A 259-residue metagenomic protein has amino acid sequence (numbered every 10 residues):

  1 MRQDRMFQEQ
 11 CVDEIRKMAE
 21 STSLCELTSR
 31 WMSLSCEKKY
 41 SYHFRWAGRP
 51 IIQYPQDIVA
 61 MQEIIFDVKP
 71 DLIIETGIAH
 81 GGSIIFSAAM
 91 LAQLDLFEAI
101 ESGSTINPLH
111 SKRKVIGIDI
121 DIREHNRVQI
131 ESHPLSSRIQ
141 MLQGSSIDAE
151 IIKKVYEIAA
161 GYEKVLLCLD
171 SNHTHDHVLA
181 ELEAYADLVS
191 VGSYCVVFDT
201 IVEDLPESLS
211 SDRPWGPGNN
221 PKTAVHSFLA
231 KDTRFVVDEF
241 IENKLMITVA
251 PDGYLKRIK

Functional and structural regions predicted by a protein language model:
M1-T28: N-terminal auxiliary segments of SAM/dcSAM-dependent transferases
E14, M18, R30, L34 (+2 more regions): Residues that form generic nucleotide/phosphate-binding pockets
K17, S21, L34-E37, D67 (+2 more regions): A structural signal for alpha-helix termini and helix-coil/disorder junctions
K17, S21-S23, E37, W46 (+2 more regions): Hydrophobic alpha-helical segments with strong N-terminal bias
E20, T28, K38-Y42, Y162-E163 (+1 more regions): A short alpha-helix capping/helix-coil boundary motif
T28-Q53: Class I SAM-dependent transferase core
A47-R49, I58-K259: S-adenosylmethionine/decaboxylated-SAM
